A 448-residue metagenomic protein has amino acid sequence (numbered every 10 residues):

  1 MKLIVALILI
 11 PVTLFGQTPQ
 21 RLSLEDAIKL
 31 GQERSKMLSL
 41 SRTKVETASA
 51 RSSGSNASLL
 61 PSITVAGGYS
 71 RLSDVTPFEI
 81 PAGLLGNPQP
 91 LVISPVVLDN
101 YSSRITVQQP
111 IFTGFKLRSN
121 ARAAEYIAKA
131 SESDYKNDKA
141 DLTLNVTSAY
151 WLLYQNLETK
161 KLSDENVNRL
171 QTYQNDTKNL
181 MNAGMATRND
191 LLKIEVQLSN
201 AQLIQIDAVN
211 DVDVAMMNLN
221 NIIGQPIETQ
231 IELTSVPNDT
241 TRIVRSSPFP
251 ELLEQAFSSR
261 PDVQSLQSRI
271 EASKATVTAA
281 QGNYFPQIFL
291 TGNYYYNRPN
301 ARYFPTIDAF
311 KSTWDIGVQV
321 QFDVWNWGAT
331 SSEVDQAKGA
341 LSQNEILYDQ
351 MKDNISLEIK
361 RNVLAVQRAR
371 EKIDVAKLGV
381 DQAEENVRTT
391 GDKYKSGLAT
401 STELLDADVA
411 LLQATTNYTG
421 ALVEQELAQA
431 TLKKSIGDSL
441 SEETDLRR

Functional and structural regions predicted by a protein language model:
M1-L24: Bacterial Sec-dependent N-terminal signal peptides
Q17-G68, D74, I227, T234-I270 (+4 more regions): Bacterial Sec-pathway N-terminal export signals of envelope proteins
T18-P19, A66-T106, S235-S246, T278 (+3 more regions): Small/polar, glycine/serine/threonine/aspartate-rich low-complexity segments that form flexible
K29-S39, E46-S62, S94-V97, R104-A123 (+7 more regions): A glycine-/polar-enriched beta->alpha junction
L40-S55, D138, L142-K161, N179 (+5 more regions): Amphipathic alpha-helical coiled-coil segments
A50, K139-Q255, A365, A369: Periplasmic alpha-helical coiled-coil/stalk elements that build and connect Gram-negative outer-membrane
T64, S73, I227, N417-R448: Acidic, low-complexity, intrinsically disordered peripheral segments
